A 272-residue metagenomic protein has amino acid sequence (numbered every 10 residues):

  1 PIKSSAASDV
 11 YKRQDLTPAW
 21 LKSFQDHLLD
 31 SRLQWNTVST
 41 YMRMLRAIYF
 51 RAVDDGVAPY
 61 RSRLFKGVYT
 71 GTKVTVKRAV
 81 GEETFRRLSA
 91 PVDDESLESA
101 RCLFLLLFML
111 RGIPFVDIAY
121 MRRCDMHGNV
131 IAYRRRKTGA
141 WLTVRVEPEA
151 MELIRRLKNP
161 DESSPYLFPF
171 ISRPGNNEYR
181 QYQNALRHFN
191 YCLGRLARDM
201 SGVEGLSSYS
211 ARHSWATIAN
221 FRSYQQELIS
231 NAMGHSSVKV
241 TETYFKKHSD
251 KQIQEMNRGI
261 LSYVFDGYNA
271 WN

Functional and structural regions predicted by a protein language model:
P1-Y11: Single conserved hydrophobic/aromatic residue that forms the stacking wall/gate of nucleotide- or nucleobase-binding
D15, K66-G67, Y120-R156: Conserved tyrosine-mediated DNA breakage-rejoining catalytic core shared by Y-recombinases
D15-K22, D30-L64, R111-I113: N-terminal DNA-binding recognition helix of tyrosine site-specific recombinases/integrases
W35, S39, Y60-F115, A119: Basic, Lys/Arg- and aromatic-enriched nucleic-acid-binding interface segment
A79, R135-G139, M233-R258: Catalytic-site neighborhood detector that most strongly recognizes the C-terminal catalytic loop/helix of tyrosine
D94-E95, N190-N231: Short, basic (Lys/Arg/His-rich) helix/loop patches that form interaction surfaces in the mid-to-C-terminal regions
C124-A132, V203-G205, Y224-T243, Y268-N272: Short, polar N-cap/turn motifs at the start of nucleic acid-interacting alpha helices
R156, P160-E162, F170-N177, G259-N272: C-terminal secondary-structure termini that scaffold catalytic or DNA-interacting sites
